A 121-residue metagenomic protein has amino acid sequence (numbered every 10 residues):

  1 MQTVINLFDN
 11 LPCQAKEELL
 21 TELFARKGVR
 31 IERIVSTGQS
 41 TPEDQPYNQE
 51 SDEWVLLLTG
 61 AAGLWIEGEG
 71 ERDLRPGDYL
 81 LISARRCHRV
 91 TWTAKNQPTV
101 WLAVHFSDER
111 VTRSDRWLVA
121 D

Functional and structural regions predicted by a protein language model:
M1-P46, R116-D121: A short, N-terminal "cap"/entry segment at the start of jelly-roll beta-barrel domains of the cupin/DSBH fold
T21-L23, P42-Q49, I66, R72-D73 (+2 more regions): Short histidine-centered beta-strand/loop micro-motifs that create catalytic or ligand/metal-coordination sites
E22, I31-R33, W54, Y79-L81 (+1 more regions): Conserved hydrophobic/aromatic beta-strand scaffold that supports enzyme active sites
G28, E69, K95-Q97: Short strand-connecting beta-turns/loops that link adjacent beta-strands
R33, T59, I66-G68, A84 (+2 more regions): Residue-level recognition of conserved beta-strand positions in structured domain cores
N48-L64: Short, conserved beta-strand element in jelly-roll/cupin
G68-A84: Short acidic-glycine-tyrosine-enriched beta hairpin
R85-V111: Ligand-binding loop in jelly-roll beta-barrel domains
